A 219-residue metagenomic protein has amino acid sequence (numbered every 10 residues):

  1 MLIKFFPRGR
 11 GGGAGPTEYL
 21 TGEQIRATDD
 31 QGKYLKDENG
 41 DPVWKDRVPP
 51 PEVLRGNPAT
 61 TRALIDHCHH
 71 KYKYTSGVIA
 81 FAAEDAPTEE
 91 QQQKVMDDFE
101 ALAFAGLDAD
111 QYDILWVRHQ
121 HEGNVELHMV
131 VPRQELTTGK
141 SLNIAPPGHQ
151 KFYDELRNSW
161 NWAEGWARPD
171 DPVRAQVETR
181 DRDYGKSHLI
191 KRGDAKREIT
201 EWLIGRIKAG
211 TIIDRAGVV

Functional and structural regions predicted by a protein language model:
M1-V219: N-terminal nicking endonuclease/strand-transfer module with a His-rich metal-binding environment and a catalytic Tyr
